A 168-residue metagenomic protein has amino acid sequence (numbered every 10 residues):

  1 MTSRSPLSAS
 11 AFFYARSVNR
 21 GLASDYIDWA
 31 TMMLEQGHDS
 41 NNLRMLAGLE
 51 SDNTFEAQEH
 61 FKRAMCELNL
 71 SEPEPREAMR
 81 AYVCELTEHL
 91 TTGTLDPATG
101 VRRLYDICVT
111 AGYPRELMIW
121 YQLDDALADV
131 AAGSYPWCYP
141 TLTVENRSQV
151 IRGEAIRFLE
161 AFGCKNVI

Functional and structural regions predicted by a protein language model:
M1-I168: Acidic, Ser/Pro/Thr-rich low-complexity regulatory regions and the short amphipathic helical interaction modules they
